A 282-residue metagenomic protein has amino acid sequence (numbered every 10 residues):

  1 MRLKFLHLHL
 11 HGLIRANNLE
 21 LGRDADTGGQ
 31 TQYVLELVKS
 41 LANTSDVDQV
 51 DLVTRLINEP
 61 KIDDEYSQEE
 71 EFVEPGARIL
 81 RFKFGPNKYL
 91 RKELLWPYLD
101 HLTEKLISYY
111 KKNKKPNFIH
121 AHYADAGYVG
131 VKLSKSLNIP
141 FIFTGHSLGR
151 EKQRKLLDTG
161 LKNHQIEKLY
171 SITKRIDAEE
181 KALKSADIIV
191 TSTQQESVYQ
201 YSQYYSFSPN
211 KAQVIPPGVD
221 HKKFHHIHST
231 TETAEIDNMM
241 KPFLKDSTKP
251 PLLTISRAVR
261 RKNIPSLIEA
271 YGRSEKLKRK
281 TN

Functional and structural regions predicted by a protein language model:
M1-N282: Catalytic cores of nucleotide-sugar-dependent glycosyltransferases that transfer UDP/GDP/TDP-activated
